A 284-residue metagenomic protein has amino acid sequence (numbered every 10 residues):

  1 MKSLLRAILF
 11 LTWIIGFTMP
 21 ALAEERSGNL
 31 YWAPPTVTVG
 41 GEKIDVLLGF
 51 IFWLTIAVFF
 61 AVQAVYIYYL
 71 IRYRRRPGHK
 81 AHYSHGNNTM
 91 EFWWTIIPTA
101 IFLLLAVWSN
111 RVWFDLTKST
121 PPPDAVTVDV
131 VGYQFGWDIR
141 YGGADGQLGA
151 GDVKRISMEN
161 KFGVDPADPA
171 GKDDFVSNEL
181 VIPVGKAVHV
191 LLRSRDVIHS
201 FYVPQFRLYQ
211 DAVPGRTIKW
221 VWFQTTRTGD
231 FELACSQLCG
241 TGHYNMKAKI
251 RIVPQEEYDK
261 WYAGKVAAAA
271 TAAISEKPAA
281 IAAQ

Functional and structural regions predicted by a protein language model:
M1-E24: N-terminal secretory/membrane targeting signals
I8, T12, I51-W53, W94: Small-residue packing motifs within transmembrane alpha-helices
W13, T18-M19, T55-A57, H85 (+1 more regions): Generic secretory/membrane-interface signal
A23-F50, L70-Q284: Non-transmembrane, membrane-proximal soluble domains of secreted or membrane proteins
L48-V58: Alpha-helical transmembrane segments
F59-Y73: Alpha-helical transmembrane segments
